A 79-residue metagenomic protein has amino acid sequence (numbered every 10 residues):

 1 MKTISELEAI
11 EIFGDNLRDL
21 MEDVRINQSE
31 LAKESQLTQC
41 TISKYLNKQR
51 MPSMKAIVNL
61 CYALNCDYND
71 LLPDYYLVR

Functional and structural regions predicted by a protein language model:
M1-R25: A short, Lys/Arg-rich alpha-helix, primarily the initiator
D19, K44, P73: DNA-binding alpha-helical recognition surfaces that contact promoter or target DNA
M21, A32, C61: The alpha-helix within a helix-turn-helix
V24-K44: Short alpha-helical DNA-recognition segment
E34, L60, D74: Short acidic/histidine-centered micro-motifs embedded in hydrophobic/aromatic stretches that mark compact functional
K55-D70: DNA major-groove recognition helix of helix-turn-helix/homeodomain DNA-binding modules
L71-R79: Short amphipathic recognition helices of helix-turn-helix/homeodomain-type DNA-binding modules
